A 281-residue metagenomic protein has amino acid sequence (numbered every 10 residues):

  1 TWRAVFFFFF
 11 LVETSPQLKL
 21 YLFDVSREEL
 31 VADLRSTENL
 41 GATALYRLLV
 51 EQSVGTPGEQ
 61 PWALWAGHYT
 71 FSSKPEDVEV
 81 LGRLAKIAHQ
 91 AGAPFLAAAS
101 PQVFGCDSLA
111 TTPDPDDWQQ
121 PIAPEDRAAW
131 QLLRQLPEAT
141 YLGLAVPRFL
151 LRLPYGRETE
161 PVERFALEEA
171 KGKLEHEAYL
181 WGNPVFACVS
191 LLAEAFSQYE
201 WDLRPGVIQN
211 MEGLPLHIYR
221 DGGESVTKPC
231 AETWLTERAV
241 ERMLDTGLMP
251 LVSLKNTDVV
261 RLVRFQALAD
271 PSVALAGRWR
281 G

Functional and structural regions predicted by a protein language model:
T1-E28, L34-R35, A42-L48: N-terminal-proximal low-complexity accessory segments that begin disordered and transition into the first
A32-L34, D77-V78: Short, glycine/acidic-enriched capping/hinge loops at junctions between secondary-structure elements
L34-G41, A110-D116: Short, surface-exposed amphipathic charged segments that create phosphate/polyanion-binding patches used for binding
Q52-G281: A glycine- and small-residue-enriched flexible loop/hinge signal that marks low-structured segments
